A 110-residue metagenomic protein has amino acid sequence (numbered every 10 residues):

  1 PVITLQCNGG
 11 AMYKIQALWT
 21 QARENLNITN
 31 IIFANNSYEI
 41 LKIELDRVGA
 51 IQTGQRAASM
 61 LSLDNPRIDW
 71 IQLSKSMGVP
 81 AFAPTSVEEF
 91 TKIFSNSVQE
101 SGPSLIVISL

Functional and structural regions predicted by a protein language model:
P1-L110: Thiamine diphosphate
